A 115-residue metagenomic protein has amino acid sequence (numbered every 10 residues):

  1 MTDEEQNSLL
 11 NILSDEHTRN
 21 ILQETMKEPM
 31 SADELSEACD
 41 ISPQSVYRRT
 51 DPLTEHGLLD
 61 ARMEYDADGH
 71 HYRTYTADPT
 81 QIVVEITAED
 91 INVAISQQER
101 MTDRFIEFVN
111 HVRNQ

Functional and structural regions predicted by a protein language model:
D3-H17, S31, M63-I86: Short, cationic-aromatic polyanion-contact patches
S14, Q23-K27: Short, locally clustered residues in the helix-turn-helix/winged-helix DNA-binding domain
I21, E34-D40, L53: A short acidic, leucine-rich amphipathic alpha-helix
R49-T50: Residues within the DNA-recognition helix of helix-turn-helix
G57-L58, M63: Glycine-centered, phosphate/nucleic-acid-interacting loop/turn motifs that mediate DNA/RNA or nucleotide
T80-Q115: Amphipathic alpha-helical dimerization/coiled-coil segments that flank or bridge DNA-binding/regulatory modules
